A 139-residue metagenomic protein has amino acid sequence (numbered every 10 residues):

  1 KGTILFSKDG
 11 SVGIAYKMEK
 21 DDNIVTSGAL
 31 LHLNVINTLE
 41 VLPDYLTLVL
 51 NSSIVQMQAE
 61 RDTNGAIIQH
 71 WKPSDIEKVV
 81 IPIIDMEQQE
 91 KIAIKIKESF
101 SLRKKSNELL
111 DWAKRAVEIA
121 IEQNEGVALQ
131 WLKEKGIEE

Functional and structural regions predicted by a protein language model:
K1-T3: Loop/turn positions that initiate beta-strands
F6-G10, A15, I96-S99, S106: Long, contiguous hydrophobic alpha-helical segments, chiefly transmembrane helices and signal peptides
S7-V49: A short beta-sheet element
N23-L31, N64-Q88: A short glycine-rich beta-alpha junction/loop motif
L39-T47, N51, Q56, S74-R115: Amphipathic alpha-helical segments
D111-E139: Amphipathic alpha-helical segments that form coiled-coils or helix-hairpins used for dimerization/assembly
